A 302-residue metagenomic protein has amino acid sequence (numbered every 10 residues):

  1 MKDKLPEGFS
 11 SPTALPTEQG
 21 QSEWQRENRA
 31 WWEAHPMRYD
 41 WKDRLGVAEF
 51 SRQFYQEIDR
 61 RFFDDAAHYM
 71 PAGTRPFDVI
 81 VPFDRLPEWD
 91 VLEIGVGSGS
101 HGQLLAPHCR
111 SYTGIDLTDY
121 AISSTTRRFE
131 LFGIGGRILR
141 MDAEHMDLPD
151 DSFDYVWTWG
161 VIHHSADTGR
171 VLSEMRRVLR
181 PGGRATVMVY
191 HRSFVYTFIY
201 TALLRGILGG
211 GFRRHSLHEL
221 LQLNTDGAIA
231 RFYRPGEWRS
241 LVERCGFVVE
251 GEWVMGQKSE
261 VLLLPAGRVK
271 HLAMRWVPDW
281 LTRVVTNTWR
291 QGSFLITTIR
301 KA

Functional and structural regions predicted by a protein language model:
K2-R60: N-terminal, positively charged/glycine-rich alpha-helical extensions of SAM-dependent methyltransferases
E49-W89: Conserved alpha-helix/loop element of class I SAM-dependent methyltransferases that forms part of the SAM/SAH-binding
L92, S98-H145: Class I SAM-dependent methyltransferase SAM/SAH-binding core
E144-Y155: A short acidic, Gly/Pro-enriched loop at the edge of an enzyme's catalytic core that lines a small-molecule cofactor
Y155-A166: A short SAM/SAH-binding and catalytic strip from SAM-dependent methyltransferases
G169-P181: A short glycine-rich, Lys/Arg-flanked "PGG" loop and its adjoining helix->strand segment in the class I
R184-R214: Conserved class I S-adenosyl-L-methionine
A202-L208, F212-A230, P235-C245, V249-A302: A C-terminal cap/extension of S-adenosyl-L-methionine-dependent methyltransferases that defines the acceptor-substrate
